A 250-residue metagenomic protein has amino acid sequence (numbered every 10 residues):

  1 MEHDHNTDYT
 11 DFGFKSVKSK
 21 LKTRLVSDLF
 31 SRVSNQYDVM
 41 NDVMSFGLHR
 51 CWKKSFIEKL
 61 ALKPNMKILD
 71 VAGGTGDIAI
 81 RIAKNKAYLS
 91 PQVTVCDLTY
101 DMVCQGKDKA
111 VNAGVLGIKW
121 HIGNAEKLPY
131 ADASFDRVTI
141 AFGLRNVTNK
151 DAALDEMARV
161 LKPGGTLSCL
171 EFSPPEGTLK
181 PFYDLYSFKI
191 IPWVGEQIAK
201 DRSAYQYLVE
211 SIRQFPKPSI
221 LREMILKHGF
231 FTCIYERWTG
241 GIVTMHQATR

Functional and structural regions predicted by a protein language model:
M1-D28: N-terminal auxiliary segments of SAM/dcSAM-dependent transferases
R32, Q36-V39, F46-M66, R81: Conserved alpha-helix/loop element of class I SAM-dependent methyltransferases that forms part of the SAM/SAH-binding
Y37, V138-T139: Hydrophobic beta-strand segment of the Class I
K67-K127: Class I SAM-dependent methyltransferase SAM/SAH-binding core
E126-R137: A short acidic, Gly/Pro-enriched loop at the edge of an enzyme's catalytic core that lines a small-molecule cofactor
D151-T166: A short glycine-rich, Lys/Arg-flanked "PGG" loop and its adjoining helix->strand segment in the class I
T166-G195: Conserved class I S-adenosyl-L-methionine
R222, H228-R250: Core SAM-dependent methyltransferase catalytic element
